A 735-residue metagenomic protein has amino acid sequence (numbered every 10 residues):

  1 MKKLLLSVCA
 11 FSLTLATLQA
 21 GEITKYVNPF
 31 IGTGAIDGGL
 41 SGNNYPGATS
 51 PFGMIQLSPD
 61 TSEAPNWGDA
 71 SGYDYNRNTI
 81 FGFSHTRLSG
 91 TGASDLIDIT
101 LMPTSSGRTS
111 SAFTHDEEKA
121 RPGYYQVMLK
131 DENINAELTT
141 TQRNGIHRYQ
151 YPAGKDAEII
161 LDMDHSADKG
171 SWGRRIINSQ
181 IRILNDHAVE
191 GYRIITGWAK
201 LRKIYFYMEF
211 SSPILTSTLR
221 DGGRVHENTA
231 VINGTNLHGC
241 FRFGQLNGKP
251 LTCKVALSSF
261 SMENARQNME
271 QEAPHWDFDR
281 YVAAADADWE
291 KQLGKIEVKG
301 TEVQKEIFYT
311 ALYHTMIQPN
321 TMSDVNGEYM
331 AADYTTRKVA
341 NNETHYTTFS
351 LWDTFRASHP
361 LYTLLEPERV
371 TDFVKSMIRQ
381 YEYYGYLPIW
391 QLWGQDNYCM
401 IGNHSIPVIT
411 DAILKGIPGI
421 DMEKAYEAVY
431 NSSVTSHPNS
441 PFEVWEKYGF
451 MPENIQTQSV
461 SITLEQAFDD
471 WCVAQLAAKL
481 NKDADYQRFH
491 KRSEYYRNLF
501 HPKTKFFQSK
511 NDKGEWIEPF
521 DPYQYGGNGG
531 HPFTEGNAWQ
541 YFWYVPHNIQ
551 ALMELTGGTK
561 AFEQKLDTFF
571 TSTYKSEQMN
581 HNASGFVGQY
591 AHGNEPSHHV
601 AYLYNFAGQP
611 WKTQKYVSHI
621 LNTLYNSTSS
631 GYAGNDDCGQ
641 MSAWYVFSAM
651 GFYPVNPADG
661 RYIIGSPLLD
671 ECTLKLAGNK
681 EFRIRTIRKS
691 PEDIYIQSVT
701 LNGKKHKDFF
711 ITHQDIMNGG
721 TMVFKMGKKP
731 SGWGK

Functional and structural regions predicted by a protein language model:
M1-G21: Bacterial Sec-dependent N-terminal signal peptides
G21-P407, I413-L464, C472, A477-N498 (+8 more regions): Accessory carbohydrate-recognition regions in carbohydrate-active enzymes
D469: ATP-dependent phospho-/nucleotidyl transfer catalytic cores
